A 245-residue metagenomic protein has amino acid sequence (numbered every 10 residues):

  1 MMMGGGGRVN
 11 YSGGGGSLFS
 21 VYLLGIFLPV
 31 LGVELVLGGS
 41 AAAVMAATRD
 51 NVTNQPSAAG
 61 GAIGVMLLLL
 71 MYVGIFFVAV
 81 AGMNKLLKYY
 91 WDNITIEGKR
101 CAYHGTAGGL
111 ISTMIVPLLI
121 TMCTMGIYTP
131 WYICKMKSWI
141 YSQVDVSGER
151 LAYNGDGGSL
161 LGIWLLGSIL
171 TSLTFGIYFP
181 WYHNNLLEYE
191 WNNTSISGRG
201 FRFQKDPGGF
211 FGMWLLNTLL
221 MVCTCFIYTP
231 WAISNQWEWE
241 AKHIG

Functional and structural regions predicted by a protein language model:
M1-I26, N84-P117, Y132-L165, Y182-W214 (+1 more regions): Membrane-interface extramembranous regions at the lipid-water interface
L24-G38, T121: Canonical alpha-helical transmembrane segments of integral membrane proteins
L31, L35, L165-L173, I177-W181 (+4 more regions): Hydrophobic alpha-helical segments of membrane proteins
G32-V78, H183, L187, W191 (+1 more regions): Membrane-helix interface segments in multi-pass membrane proteins
V44-A47, G208-G212, L216-T218: Hydrophobic membrane-spanning alpha-helices of multi-pass integral membrane proteins
M66-F77, L119-T124, I169-T174, L219-I227: Hydrophobic alpha-helical transmembrane segments of multi-pass membrane proteins
V73-K88, M122-C134, L173-P180, P230: Hydrophobic alpha-helical membrane-embedded segments
